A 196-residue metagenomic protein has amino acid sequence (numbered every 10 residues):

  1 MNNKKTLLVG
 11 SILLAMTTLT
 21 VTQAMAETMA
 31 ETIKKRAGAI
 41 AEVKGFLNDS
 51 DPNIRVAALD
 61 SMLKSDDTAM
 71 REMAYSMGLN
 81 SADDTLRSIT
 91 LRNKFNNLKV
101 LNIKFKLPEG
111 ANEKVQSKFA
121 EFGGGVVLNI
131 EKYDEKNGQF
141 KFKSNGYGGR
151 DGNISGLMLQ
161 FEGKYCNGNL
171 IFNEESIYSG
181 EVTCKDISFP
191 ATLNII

Functional and structural regions predicted by a protein language model:
M1-S11: Bacterial N-terminal signal peptides that target proteins for export
M16-A24: C-terminal segment of classical bacterial N-terminal signal peptides
E27-K34, G45-N48, V56-S65, M73-S76 (+1 more regions): Structural detector for internal amphipathic alpha-helices that build alpha-solenoid repeat scaffolds
A37, P52-N53, T68, A82-S88: Alpha-helix N-cap/helix-start positions at coil->helix boundaries
Y75-D83: TPR/TPR-like (Sel1-like) alpha-helical repeat modules
D84-F119: Pro/Ala/Gly-rich low-complexity, hydrophilic intrinsically disordered segments
G110-N129, E135, G149-I196: Beta-sheet ligand-binding and adhesion/scaffold domains
